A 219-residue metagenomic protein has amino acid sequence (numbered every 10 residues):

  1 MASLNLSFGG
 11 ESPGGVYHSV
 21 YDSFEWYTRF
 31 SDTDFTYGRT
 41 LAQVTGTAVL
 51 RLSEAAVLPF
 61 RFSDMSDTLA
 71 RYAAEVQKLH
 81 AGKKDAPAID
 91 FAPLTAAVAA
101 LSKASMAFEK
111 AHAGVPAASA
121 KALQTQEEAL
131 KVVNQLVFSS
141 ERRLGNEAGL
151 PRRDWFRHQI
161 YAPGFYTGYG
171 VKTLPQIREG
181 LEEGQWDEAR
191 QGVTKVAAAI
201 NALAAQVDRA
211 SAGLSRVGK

Functional and structural regions predicted by a protein language model:
M1-K219: Secretory-pathway/membrane protein signature
